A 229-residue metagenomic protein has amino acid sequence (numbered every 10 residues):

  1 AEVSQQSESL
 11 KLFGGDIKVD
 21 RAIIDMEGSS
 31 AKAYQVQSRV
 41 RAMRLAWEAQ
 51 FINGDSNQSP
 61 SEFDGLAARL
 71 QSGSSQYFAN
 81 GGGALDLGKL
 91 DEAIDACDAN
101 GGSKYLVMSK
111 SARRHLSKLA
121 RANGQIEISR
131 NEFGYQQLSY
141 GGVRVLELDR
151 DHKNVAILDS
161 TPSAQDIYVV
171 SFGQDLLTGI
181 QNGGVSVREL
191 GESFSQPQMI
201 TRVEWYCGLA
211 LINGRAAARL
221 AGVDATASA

Functional and structural regions predicted by a protein language model:
A1-A229: Flexible, glycine/threonine- and acidic-rich loop/arm segments that mediate assembly and lattice contacts in viral
